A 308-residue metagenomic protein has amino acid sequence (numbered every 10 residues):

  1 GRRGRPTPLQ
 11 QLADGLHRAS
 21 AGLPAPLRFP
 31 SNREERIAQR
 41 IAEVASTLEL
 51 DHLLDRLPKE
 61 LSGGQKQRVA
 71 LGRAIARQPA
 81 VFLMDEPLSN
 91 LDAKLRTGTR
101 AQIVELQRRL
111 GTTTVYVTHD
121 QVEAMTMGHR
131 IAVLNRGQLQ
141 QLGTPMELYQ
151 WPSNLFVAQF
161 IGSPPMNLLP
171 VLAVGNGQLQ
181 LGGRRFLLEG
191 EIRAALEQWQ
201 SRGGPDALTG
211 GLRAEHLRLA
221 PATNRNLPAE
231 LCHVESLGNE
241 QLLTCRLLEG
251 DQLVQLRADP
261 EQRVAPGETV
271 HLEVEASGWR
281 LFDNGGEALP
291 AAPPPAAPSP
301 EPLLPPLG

Functional and structural regions predicted by a protein language model:
G1-G4, L9-F156: ABC ATPase nucleotide-binding domains
G63-G64, G72, G137, G143 (+7 more regions): Glycine-centered flexibility sites
V122, M146, L155, N167 (+3 more regions): Glycine-centered loop/turn positions within well-structured domains that cap or flank conserved ligand/cofactor-binding
W151-G175, E275: C-terminal boundary and immediately downstream tail of ABC-type ATPase nucleotide-binding domains
N176-G308: Non-catalytic connector elements of ABC transporters
